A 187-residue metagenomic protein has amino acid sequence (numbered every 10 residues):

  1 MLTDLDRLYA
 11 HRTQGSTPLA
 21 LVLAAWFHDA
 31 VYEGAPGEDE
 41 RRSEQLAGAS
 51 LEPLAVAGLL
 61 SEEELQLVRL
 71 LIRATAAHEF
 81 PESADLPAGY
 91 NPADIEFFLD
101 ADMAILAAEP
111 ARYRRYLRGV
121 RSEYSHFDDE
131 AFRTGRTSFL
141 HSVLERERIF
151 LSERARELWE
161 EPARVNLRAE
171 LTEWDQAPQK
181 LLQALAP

Functional and structural regions predicted by a protein language model:
M1-A20, R42, L46-A57: Alpha-helical phosphate/pyrophosphate-handling elements in metalloenzyme active cores
T3-G15, F27, A77-P187: Divalent metal-dependent phosphate-bond-processing catalytic cores, especially two-metal-ion Mg2+/Mn2+ enzymes that act
P18-G34, S43, L70-A76: His-Asp-centered metal-binding catalytic motifs of divalent-metal-dependent phosphohydrolases/nucleases
L19, L60-L67, A88-I95: Glycine-rich, flexible loop segments associated with nucleotide phosphate handling
V31, A35, L51-V56, I105 (+1 more regions): Hydrophobic/aromatic-lined pockets within catalytic cores
D39: Aspartate-rich (DDxxD/NDxxD/DxxxD) Mg2+/diphosphate-binding motifs and their adjoining helix-loop segments
S43-E82: Histidine- and acidic-residue-rich, metal-dependent catalytic cores
